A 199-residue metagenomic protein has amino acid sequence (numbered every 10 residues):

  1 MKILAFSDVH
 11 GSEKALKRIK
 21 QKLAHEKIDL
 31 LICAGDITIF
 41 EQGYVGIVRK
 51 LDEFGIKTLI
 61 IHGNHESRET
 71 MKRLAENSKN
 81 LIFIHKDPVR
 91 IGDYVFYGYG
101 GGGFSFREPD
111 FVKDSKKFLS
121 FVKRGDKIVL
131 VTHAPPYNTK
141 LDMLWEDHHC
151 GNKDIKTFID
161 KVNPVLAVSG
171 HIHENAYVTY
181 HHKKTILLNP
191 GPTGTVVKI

Functional and structural regions predicted by a protein language model:
M1-H10, D93-G102, V129-H133, I186-G191: Active-site-proximal beta-strand elements of phosphoester/diester hydrolases
F6, G11-I91, P190-T193: Core catalytic region of metal-dependent phosphoesterases/phosphodiesterases, especially metallo-beta-lactamase-like
D8, L31, D36, G63 (+6 more regions): Divalent metal-coordination and catalytic microenvironments
R18, P88-G92, P109-D110, K153-V165 (+1 more regions): Binuclear metal-dependent phosphoesterase catalytic core
D29-L31, K57, D126-V129, V165: Conserved acidic residues
F40-E41, N138-K140, A176: Short, solvent-exposed loop/turn segments at secondary-structure junctions
K50-G55, V122-R124, I159-V162, H182: Short, conserved loop/helix-junction motifs that constitute active-site signature segments in enzyme catalytic cores
E66-D154: Conserved catalytic scaffold of divalent metal-dependent phosphoesterases
